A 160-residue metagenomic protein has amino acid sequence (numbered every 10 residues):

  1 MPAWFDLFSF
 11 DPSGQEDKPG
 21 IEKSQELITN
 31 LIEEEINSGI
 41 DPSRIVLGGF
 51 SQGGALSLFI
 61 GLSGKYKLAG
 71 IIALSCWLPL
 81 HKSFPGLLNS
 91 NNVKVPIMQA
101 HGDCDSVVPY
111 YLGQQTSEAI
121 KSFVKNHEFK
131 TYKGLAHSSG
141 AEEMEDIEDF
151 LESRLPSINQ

Functional and structural regions predicted by a protein language model:
M1-R44: Serine-hydrolase catalytic machinery in alpha/beta-hydrolase-like enzymes
E22-T29, E33, L62, E145-E148 (+1 more regions): Amphipathic, non-transmembrane alpha-helical secondary structure
I36, D41-N92: Primarily recognizes the serine-hydrolase "nucleophile elbow" in alpha/beta-hydrolase and SGNH/GDSL folds
S43, N91-I97, F123-N126: Short, proline-enriched alpha-helix->beta-strand connector loops that line the catalytic pocket of alpha/beta-hydrolase
V46, I72, P96-M98, E128-K130: A structural signal for isolated positions on well-ordered beta-strands in alpha/beta enzyme cores
C76, G102, G134: Cofactor-binding loop segments of dinucleotide-utilizing enzymes, especially the Rossmann-like FAD- and NAD(P)+-binding
M98-H101, D105: Short beta-strand/loop motif that positions the catalytic acidic residue of the alpha/beta-hydrolase fold
Y111-Q160: C-terminal catalytic histidine-bearing segment of alpha/beta-hydrolase fold enzymes
